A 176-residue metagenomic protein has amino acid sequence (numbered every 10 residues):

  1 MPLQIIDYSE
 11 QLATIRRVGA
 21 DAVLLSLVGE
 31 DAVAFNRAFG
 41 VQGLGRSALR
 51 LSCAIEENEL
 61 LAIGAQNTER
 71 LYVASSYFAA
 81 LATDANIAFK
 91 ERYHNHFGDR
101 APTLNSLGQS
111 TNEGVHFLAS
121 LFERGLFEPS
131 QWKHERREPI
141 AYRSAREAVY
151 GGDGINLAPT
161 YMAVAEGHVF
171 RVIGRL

Functional and structural regions predicted by a protein language model:
M1-V41, A80-D84: Extracellular/periplasmic Venus flytrap/periplasmic-binding protein
L3, L27-E30, I55, Q109-E113: Short beta->alpha linker loops
I5-I6, E57-E59, A80, V169-R171: Flexible, glycine-rich phosphate/dinucleotide-binding loops and adjacent beta-alpha linkers at cofactor/substrate
D7-E10, A34, I55, D84 (+5 more regions): Extracytoplasmic/secreted proteins, especially bacterial periplasmic and envelope-associated proteins
V23, F35, L71, Y93 (+2 more regions): Residue-level signal for nonpolar/aromatic packing positions in well-ordered secondary structure
F39-N112: Extracellular/periplasmic periplasmic-binding protein-like sensory domains
S52, V73, V164, V172-G174: Structural signal for conserved beta-strand scaffold positions within catalytic alpha/beta enzyme cores
H96-G108, N112-V172: Segments of small-molecule ligand-sensing domains
